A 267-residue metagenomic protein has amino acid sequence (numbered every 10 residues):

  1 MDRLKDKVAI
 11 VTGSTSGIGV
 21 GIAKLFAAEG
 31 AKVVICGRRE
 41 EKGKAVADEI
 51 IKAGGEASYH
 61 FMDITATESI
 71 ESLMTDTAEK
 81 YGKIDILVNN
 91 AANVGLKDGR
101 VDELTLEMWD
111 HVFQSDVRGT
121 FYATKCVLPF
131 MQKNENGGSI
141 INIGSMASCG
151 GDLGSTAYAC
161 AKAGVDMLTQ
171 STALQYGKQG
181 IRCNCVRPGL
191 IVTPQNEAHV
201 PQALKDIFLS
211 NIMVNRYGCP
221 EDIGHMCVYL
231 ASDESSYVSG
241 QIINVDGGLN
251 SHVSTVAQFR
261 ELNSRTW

Functional and structural regions predicted by a protein language model:
V8, T15-G17, R39: Conserved glycine-rich cofactor-binding loop
A66, C185, Q202-E234, V238 (+1 more regions): C-terminal helical subdomain
D98, S239-W267: Short C-terminal tail/terminal secondary-structure segment of NAD(P)H-dependent dehydrogenase/reductase domains
D98-V101, T105-F113, F208: Substrate-binding pocket helix/loop in short-chain dehydrogenase/reductase
T124, A161, T169: Active-site helix of classical SDR
P129, L174-K178, S236: Alpha-helical segment proximal to the catalytic Tyr-Lys
S145: Residue(s) in the substrate-gating loop at a strand-loop-helix junction that position the organic substrate next
